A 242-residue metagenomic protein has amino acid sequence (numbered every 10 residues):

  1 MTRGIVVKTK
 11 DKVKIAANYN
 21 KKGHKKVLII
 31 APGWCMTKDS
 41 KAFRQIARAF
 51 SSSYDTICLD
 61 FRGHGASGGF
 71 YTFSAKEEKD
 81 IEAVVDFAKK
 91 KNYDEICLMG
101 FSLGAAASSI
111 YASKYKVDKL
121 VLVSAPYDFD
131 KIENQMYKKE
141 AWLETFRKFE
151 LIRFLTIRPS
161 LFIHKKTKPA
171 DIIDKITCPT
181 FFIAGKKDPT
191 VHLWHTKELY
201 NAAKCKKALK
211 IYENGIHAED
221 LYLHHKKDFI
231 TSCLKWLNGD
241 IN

Functional and structural regions predicted by a protein language model:
M1-K22: N-terminal cap/lid segment of alpha/beta-hydrolase-fold proteins
W34-R48: The serine-hydrolase catalytic nucleophile loop
A47-G68: Conserved alpha/beta-hydrolase
H64-K91: Catalytic nucleophile-loop/oxyanion-hole region of alpha/beta-hydrolase and closely related hydrolase-like folds
G69, G215-K227: Catalytic histidine-centered segment of alpha/beta-hydrolase-like enzymes
Y115-F162: Hydrolase active-site cap/lid region
I176-T177, F182-A184, D188: Short beta-strand/loop motif that positions the catalytic acidic residue of the alpha/beta-hydrolase fold
P189-H195: Conserved alpha/beta-hydrolase "acid-adjacent" motif
